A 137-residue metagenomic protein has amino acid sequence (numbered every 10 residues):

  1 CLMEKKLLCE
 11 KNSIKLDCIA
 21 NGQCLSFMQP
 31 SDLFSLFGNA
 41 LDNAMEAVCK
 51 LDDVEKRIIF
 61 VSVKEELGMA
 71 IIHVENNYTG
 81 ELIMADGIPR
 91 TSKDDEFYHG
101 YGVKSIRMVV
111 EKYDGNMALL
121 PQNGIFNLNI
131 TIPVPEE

Functional and structural regions predicted by a protein language model:
C1-K11: Short beta-to-alpha transition helix within the HATPase_c
L16-L36, D94: Conserved short strand/loop->alpha-helix "switch" segment adjacent to the catalytic nucleotide/phosphoryl-transfer site
P30-D53, R107, K112: Conserved ATP-binding N-box helix of the HATPase_c
V54-G68: Short beta-strand/loop element within the Bergerat-fold HATPase_c
G68-G100: Glycine-rich/acidic phosphate-handling loop/turn and adjacent ATP-lid/helix of nucleotide-binding kinase/ATPase domains
G80, Q122-N129: Glycine-rich nucleotide-binding loop
E111-G124: Glycine-rich ATP-binding loops of the HATPase_c
